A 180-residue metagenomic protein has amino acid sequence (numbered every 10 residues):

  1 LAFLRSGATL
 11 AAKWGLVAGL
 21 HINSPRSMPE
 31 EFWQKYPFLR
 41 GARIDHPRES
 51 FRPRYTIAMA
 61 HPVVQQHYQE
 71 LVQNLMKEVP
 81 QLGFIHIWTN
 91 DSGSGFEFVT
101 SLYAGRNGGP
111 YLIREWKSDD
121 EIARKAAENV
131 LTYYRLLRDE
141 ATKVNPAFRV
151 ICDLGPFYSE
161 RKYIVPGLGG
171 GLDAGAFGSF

Functional and structural regions predicted by a protein language model:
L1-F180: Aromatic-lined carbohydrate-binding surfaces of glycoside hydrolases
